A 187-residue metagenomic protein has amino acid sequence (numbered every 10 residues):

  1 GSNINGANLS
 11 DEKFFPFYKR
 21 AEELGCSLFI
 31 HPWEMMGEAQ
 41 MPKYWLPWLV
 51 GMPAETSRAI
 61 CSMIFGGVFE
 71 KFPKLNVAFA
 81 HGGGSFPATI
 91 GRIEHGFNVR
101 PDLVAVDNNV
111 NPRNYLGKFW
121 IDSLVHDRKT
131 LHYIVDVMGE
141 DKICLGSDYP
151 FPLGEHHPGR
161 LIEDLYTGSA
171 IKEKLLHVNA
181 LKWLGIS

Functional and structural regions predicted by a protein language model:
G1-K142: Catalytic pocket-lining loop regions of alpha/beta-barrel enzymes, especially the amidohydrolase/enolase/GH5 lineages
L75, I121, V125-C144, P150-S187: Mid-to-C-terminal alpha-helical segments outside catalytic/metal-binding sites
